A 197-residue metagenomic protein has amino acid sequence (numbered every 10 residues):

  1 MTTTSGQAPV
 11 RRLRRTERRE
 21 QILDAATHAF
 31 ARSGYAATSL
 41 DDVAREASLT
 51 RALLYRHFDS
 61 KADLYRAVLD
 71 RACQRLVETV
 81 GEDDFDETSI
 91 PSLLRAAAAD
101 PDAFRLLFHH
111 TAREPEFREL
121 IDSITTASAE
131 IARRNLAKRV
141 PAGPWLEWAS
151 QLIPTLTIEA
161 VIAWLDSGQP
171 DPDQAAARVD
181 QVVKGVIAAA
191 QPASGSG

Functional and structural regions predicted by a protein language model:
M1-S33, T38-S48, A62-R66: Basic, helix-initiating cap at the start of DNA-binding domains
R32, R66-S92, A132, A137: Amphipathic alpha-helical linker/stalk segments
A47-F58: Short hydrophobic/aromatic patch on the recognition helix
F58, D63-A72, L120-I124, S128: Alpha-helical DNA-contacting segments of helix-turn-helix folds
F58, H109-E114: Short helix-capping/turn signature of helix-turn-helix
V80-D83, L107-T111, W164-G168: Secondary-structure edge/capping motif, primarily at the C-terminal ends of alpha-helices and the immediately following
F85-F108, F117-E119, S123-R133, P154: Helical hydrophobic small-molecule/effector-binding pocket
P115-V140, P144-T155, Q174-A177, Q181-A188: Amphipathic alpha-helical packing segments from all-alpha helical-bundle domains
